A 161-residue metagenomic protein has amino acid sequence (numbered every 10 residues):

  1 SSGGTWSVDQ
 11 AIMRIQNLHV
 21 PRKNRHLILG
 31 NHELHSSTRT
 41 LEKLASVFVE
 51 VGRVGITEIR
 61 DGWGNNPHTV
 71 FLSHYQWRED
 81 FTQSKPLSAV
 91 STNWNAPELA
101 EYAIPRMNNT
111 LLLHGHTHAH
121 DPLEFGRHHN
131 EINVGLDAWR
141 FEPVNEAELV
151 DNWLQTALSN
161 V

Functional and structural regions predicted by a protein language model:
S1-G64: Core catalytic region of metal-dependent phosphoesterases/phosphodiesterases, especially metallo-beta-lactamase-like
A45-S46, G52-V161: Conserved beta-sheet core of the metallophosphoesterase superfamily
